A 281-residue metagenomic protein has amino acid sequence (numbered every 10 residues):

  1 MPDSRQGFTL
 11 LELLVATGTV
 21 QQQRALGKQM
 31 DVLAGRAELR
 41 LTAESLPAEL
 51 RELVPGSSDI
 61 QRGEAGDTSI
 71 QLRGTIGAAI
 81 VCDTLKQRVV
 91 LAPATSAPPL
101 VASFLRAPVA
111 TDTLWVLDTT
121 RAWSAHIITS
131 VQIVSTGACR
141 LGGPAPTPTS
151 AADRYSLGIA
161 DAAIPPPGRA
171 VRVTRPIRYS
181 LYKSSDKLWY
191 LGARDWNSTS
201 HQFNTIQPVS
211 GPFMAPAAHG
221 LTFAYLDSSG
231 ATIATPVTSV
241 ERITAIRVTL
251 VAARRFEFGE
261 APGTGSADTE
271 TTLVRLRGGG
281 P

Functional and structural regions predicted by a protein language model:
S4, L13, G66, S239-R242: Exposed loop/turn and edge beta-strand positions of beta-sandwich/beta-sheet ligand-binding modules
S4-P47, R51: Aliphatic-rich helix starts adjacent to a transmembrane/signal segment
K28-A34, L41, I80, V173 (+2 more regions): Short linear sequence signals and composition-biased patches located at protein termini or domain-edge surfaces
L41-S69, T75-A78, A122-I128: Alpha-helix exit/C-cap motif
T68-I70, D153-Y155, T244-I246: Short beta-strand micro-motifs in enzyme catalytic cores
I70, D112, I177, I246 (+1 more regions): Residue-level detector of short, conserved catalytic/binding motifs and their immediate flanks
I76-T232: Type IV pilin-like appendage domain
